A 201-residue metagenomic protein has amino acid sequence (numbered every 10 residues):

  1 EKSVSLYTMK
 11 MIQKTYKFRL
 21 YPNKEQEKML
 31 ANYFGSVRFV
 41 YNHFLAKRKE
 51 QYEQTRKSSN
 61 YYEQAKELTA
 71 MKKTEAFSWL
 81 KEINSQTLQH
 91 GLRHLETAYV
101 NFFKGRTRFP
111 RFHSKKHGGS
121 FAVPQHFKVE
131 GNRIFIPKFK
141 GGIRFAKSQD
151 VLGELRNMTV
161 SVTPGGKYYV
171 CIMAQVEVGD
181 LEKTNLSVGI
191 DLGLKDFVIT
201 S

Functional and structural regions predicted by a protein language model:
E1-S201: Nucleic-acid substrate recognition interfaces
